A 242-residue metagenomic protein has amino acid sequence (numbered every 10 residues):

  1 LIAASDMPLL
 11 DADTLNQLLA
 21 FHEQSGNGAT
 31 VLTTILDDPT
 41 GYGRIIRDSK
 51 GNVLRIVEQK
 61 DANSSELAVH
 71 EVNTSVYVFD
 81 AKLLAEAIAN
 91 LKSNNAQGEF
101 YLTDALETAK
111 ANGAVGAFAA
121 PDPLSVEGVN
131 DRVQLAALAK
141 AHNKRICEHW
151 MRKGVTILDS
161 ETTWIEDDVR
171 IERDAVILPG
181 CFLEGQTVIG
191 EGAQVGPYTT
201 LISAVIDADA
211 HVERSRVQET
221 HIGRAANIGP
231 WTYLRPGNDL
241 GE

Functional and structural regions predicted by a protein language model:
L1-K50, T74, V78, E86-L91: Conserved beta-loop-beta/alpha segment of the NTase-like Rossmann-fold superfamily that binds/positions NTPs
Q17-A20, R47-D48, S93, N143-K144 (+3 more regions): Short, solvent-exposed amphipathic alpha-helical segments in soluble enzyme and RNA/protein-processing domains
L32, D38-Y42, S49-V53, S65-A68 (+4 more regions): Glycine-rich, flexible loop/turn motifs
I45-D48, V78-F79, V129-N130, E166 (+2 more regions): Short beta-strand-to-turn element immediately C-terminal to the catalytic PLP-Schiff-base lysine in fold type I
L54-K144, E148: Catalytic-core segments of class I nucleotidyltransferases/pyrophosphorylases that form NMP-activated intermediates
A139-D168: Long, charged amphipathic helices and adjacent flexible linkers at domain junctions
D159-E161, E166-D167, E172-R173, L178-P179 (+9 more regions): Left-handed beta-helix
